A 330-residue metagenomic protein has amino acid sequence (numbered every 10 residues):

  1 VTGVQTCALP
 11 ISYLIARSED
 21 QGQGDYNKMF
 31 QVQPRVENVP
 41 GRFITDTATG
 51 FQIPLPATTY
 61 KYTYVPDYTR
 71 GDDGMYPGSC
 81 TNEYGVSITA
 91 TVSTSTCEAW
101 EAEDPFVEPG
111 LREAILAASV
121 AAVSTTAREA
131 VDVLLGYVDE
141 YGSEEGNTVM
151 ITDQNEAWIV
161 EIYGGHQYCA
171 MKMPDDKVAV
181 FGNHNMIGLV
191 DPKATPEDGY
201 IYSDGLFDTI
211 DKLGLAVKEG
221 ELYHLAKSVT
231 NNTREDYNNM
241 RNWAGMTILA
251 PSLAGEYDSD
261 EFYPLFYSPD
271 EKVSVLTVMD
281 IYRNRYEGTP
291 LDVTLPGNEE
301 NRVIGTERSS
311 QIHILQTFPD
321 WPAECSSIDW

Functional and structural regions predicted by a protein language model:
V1-V4, A8-E113, V133-L265: A contiguous strand-loop segment
R17, W100, K227, Y282-L291 (+1 more regions): Intrinsically disordered, low-complexity regulatory segments in tyrosine-phosphorylation signaling proteins
F106-V107, V120, V303: Hydrophobic alpha-helical scaffolding
A117-V123: Short, well-ordered beta-strand elements within core beta-sheets of diverse protein domains
V123-E145, K212, E271-K272, G288 (+1 more regions): Secondary-structure boundary elements
N242, M246-T306: Accessory, solvent-exposed terminal regions and/or long lumenal/extracellular loops of proteins
P290-W330: Substrate-recognition/cap regions that form aromatic- and gly/pro-loop-enriched pockets for small-molecule ligands
